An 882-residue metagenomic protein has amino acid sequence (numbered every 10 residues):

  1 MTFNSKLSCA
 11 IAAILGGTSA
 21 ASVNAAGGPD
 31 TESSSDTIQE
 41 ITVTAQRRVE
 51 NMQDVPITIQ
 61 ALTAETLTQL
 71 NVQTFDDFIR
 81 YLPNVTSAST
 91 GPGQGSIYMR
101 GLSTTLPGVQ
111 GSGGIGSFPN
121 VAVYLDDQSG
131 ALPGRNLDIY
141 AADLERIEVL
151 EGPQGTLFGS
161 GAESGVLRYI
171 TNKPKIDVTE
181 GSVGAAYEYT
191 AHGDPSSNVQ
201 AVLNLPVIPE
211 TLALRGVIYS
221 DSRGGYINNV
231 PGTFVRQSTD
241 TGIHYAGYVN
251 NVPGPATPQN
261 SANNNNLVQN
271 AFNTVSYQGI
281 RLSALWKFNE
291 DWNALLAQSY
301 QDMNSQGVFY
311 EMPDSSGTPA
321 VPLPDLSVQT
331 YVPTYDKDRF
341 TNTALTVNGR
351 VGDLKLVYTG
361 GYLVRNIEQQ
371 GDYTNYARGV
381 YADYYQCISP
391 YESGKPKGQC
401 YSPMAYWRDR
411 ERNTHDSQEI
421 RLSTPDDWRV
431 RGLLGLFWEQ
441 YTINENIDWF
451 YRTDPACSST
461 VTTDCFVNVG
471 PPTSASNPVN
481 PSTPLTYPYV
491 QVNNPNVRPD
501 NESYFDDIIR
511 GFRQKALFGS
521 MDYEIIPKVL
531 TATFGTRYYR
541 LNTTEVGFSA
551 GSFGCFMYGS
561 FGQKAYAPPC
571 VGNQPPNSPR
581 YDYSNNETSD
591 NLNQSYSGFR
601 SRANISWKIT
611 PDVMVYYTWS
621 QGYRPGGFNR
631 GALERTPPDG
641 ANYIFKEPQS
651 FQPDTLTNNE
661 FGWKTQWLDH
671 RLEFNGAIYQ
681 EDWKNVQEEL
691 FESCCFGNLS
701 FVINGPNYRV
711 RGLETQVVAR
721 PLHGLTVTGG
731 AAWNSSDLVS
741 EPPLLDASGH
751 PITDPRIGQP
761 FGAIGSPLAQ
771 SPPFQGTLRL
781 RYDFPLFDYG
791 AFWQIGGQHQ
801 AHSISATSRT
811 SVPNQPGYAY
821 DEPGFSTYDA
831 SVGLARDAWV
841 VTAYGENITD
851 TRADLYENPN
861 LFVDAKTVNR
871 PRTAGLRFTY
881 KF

Functional and structural regions predicted by a protein language model:
M1-L70, D76-Y81, E290, A294 (+2 more regions): N-terminal Sec signal peptide and the immediately downstream disordered periplasmic leader that contains the TonB box
I97-Y98, G111-S112, A162-A185, S197-V202: N-terminal periplasmic accessory domains that precede and gate Gram-negative outer-membrane beta-barrel machines
G111-G116, N120-E151, A201, H244: Short acidic/polar hinge/loop motifs at secondary-structure boundaries that mediate gating or recognition
A191-Q306, T341, N413-Q418, S423-Y441 (+4 more regions): Transmembrane beta-barrel wall of Gram-negative outer-membrane proteins
Y226-A271, Q306-Y331, D372-R408, D448-D507 (+6 more regions): Solvent-exposed loop segments that connect transmembrane elements
A344-G361, R365-Y373, P611-G631, S650-N704 (+3 more regions): Membrane-embedded beta-barrel scaffold of Gram-negative outer-membrane proteins
L433, A532, A677-D682, F701-S808 (+1 more regions): Gram-negative outer-membrane beta-barrel transporters
W449-F450, A456, Q798-S811, G833-F882: C-terminal beta-signal and adjacent terminal beta-strands/loops of Gram-negative outer-membrane beta-barrel proteins
